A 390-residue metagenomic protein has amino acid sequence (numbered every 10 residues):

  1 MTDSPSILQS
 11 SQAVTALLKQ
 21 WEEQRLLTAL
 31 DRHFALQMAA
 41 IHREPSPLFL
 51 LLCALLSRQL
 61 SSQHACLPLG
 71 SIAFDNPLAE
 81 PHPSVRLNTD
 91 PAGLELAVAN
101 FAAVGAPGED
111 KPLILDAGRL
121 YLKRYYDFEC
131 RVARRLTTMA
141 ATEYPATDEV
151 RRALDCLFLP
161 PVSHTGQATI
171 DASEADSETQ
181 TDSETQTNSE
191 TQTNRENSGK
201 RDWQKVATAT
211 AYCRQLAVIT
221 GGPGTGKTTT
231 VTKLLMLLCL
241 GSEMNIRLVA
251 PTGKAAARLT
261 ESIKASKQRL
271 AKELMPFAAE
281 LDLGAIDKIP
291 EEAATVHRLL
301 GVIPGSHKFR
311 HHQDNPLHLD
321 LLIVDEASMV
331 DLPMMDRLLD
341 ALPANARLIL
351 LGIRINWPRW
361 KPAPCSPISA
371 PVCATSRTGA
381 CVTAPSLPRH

Functional and structural regions predicted by a protein language model:
T2-D182, Q186-H390: Conserved ATP-binding/catalytic motifs of P-loop helicase motor domains
